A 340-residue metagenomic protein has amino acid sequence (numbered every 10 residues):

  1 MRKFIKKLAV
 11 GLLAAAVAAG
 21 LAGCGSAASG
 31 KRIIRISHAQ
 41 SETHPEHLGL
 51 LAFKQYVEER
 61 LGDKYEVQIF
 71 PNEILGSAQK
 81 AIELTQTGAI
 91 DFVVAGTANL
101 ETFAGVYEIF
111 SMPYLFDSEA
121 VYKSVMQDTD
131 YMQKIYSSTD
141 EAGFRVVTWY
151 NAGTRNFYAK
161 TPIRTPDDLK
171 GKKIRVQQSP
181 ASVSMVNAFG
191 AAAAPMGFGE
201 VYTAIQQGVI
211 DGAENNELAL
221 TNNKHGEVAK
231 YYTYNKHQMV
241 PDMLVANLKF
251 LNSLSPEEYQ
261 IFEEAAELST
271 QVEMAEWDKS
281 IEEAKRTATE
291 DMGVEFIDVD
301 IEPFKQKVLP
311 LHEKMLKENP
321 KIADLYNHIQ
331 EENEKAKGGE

Functional and structural regions predicted by a protein language model:
M1-L12: Bacterial N-terminal signal peptides that target proteins for export
G11-L12, Y131, F144: Generic detector of short alpha-helix boundary/capping microenvironments and adjacent low-complexity segments
L13-A14, E42: Enrichment for repetitive, rod-forming helical segments
G20-G23: C-terminal motif of bacterial Sec signal peptides marking the signal peptidase cleavage site
G25-A120, T139-E141, R145-E340: N-terminal secretory/targeting leader peptides
A120-Y136: A gly/proline- and charged-residue-enriched helix-loop-helix capping module
